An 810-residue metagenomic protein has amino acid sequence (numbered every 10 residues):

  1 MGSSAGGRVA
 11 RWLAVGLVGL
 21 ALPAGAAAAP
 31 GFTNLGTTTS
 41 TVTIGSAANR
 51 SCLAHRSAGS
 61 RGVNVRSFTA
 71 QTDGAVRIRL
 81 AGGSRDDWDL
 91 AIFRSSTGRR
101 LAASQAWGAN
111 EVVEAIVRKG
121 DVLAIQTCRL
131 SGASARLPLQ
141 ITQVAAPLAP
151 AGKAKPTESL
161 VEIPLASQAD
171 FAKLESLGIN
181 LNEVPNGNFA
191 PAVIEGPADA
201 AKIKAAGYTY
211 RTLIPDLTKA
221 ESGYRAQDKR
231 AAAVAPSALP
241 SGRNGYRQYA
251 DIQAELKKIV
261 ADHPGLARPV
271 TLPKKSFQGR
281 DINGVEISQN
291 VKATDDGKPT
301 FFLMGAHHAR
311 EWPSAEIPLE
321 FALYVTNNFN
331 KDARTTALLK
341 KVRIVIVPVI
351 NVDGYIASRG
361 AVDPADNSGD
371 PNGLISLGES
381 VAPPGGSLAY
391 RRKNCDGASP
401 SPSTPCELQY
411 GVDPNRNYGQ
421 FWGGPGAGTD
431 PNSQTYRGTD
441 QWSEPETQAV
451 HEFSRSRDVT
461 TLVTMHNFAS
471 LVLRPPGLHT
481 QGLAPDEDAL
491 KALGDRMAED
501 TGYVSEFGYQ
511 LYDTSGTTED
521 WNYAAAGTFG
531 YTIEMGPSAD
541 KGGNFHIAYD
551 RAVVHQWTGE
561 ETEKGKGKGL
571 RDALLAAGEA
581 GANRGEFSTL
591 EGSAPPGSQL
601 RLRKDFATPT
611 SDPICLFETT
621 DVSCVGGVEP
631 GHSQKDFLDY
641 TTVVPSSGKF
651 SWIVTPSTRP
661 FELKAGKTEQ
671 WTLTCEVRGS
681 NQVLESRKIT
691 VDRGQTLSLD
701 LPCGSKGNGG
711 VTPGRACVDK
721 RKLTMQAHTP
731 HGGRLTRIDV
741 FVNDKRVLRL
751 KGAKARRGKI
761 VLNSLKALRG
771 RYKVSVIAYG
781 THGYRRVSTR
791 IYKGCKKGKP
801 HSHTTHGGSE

Functional and structural regions predicted by a protein language model:
A29-V42, R66, S95, Q126-K153 (+1 more regions): C-terminal edge strands of extracellular/lumenal beta-sandwich accessory domains
S46-R77, A91, G108-V113: Non-catalytic, beta-strand-enriched accessory regions in extracellular/secretory proteins and membrane protein
R85-W88, K173-S176, P595-T619, G733-I738: Short, ordered, surface-exposed loop/turn motifs in non-cytosolic proteins
A91-Q140: Noncatalytic accessory or regulatory domains flanking protease catalytic cores in secreted, cell-surface, and selected
A102-S104, T608-S657, K751-G752: Short, acidic Ser/Thr/Gly-rich low-complexity loop/linker segments typical of extracellular and cell-surface proteins
V117-K119, P660-K667, N763-R771: Surface-exposed, short loops/turns at beta-strand junctions within beta-sandwich domains
V342-V347, D353, A361, A365-T589 (+1 more regions): Metallocarboxypeptidase
Q682-G707: Extracellular beta-sheet/turn segments enriched in Thr/Pro/Gly and aliphatic residues
